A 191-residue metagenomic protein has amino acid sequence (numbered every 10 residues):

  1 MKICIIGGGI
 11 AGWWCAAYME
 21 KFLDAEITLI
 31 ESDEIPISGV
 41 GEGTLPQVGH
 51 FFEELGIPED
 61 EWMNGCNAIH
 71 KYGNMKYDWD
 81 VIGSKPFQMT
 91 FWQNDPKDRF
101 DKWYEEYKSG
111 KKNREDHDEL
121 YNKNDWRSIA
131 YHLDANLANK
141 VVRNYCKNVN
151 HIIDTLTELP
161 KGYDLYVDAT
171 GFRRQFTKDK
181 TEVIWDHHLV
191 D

Functional and structural regions predicted by a protein language model:
M1-A11: Beta1/beta-strand and adjacent pyrophosphate-binding region of the FAD-binding site in flavoprotein oxidoreductases
C4, E26-T28, N150: A structural signal for isolated positions on well-ordered beta-strands in alpha/beta enzyme cores
C15-A25, F51-E54, N148: A short, Lys/Arg-enriched amphipathic alpha-helix followed by its capping loop at the start of a domain
E20-V40: Glycine-rich FAD pyrophosphate-binding loop
P36-E119: Dinucleotide-binding Rossmann-like beta1-alpha1 core, especially the glycine-rich loop that anchors the ADP
Y121-R127: Short glycine/proline-rich turn/loop motifs
R127-D191: Predominantly flavin-linked oxidoreductase catalytic cores and closely associated redox partners
